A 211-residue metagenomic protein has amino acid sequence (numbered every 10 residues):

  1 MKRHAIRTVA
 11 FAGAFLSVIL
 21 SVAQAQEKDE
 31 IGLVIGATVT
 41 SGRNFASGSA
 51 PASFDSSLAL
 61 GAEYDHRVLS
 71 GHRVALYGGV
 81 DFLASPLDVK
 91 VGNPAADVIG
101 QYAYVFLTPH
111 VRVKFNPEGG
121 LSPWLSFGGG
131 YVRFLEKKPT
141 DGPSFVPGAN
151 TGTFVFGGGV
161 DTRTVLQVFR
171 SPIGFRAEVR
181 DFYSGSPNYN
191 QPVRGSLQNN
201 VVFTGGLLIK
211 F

Functional and structural regions predicted by a protein language model:
M1-K28: Cleavable N-terminal export/targeting peptides
A23-V68, T204-K210: Short glycine/proline- and aromatic-enriched beta-strand/turn motifs that initiate or cap beta-hairpins
E27-E30, Y64-H66, G78-D81, P109 (+3 more regions): Polar/charged side chains located within well-ordered beta-strands of beta-rich proteins
D29-I35, V74-V80, V105-L107, P123-G129 (+3 more regions): Transmembrane beta-strands of outer-membrane beta-barrel proteins
G42-S53, L83-V105, V132-G152, Y183-V201: Flexible, solvent-exposed loop segments that connect beta-strands
L58-P139, V165-Q167: Gram-negative (and chloroplast) outer-membrane scaffold detector with strong preference for beta-barrel transmembrane
W124-G128, V132-R180: A charged, solvent-exposed segment within the mature domains of Sec-exported extracytoplasmic proteins
T162-F211: Predominantly the C-terminal beta-signal and adjacent terminal strand-loop region of outer-membrane beta-barrel
